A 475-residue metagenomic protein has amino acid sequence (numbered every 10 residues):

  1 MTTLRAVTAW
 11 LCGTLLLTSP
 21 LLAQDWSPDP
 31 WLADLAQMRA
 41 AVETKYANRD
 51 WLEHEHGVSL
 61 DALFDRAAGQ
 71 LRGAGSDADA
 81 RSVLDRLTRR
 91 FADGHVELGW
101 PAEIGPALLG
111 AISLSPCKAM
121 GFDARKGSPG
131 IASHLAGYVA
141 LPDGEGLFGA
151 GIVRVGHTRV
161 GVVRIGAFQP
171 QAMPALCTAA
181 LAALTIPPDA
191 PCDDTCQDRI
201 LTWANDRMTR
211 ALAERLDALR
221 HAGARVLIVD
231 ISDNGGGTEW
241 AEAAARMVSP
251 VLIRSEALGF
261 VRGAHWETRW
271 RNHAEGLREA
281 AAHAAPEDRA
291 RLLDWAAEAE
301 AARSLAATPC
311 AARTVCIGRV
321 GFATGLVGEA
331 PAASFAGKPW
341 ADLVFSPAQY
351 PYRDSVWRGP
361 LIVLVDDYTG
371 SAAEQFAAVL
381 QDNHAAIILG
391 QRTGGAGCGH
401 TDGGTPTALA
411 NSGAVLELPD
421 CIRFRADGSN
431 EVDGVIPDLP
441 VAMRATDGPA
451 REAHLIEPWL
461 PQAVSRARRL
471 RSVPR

Functional and structural regions predicted by a protein language model:
M1-L4: N-terminal secretory signal peptides that target proteins for export/translocation
T8-T18: Bacterial N-terminal signal peptides
A23-V315, G321-F322, G328-A330, S334-V344 (+6 more regions): Flexible, low-complexity junctional segments that flank or bridge functional domains
Y352-V356: A short acidic-Thr-Gly-centered motif at the start of a beta-strand
V435-T446: A hydrophobic, small-residue-rich beta->alpha segment in the mid-to-C-terminal subdomain of diverse proteins
